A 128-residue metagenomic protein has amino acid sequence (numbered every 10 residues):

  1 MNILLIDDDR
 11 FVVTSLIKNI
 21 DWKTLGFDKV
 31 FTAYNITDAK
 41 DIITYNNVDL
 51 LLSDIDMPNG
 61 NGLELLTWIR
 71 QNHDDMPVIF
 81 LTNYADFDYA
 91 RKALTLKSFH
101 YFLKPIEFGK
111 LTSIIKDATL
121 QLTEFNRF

Functional and structural regions predicted by a protein language model:
M1, F27-D28, M76: A structural micro-motif
M1-V12, L16-I17, L51: Conserved acidic segment of CheY-like receiver
I6-D7, V13, N35-K40, G60: Compact recognition or signaling/catalytic modules
R10-F31: Two-component/phosphorelay signaling modules centered on CheY-like receiver
I17-N19, T37, L65-L66: A generic local structural motif
T24-Y34, I42, A90: Short hydrophobic/Thr-rich beta-strand motif most characteristic of the beta2 strand and flanking loop of CheY-like
K40-D41, Y45-F128: CheY-like receiver
